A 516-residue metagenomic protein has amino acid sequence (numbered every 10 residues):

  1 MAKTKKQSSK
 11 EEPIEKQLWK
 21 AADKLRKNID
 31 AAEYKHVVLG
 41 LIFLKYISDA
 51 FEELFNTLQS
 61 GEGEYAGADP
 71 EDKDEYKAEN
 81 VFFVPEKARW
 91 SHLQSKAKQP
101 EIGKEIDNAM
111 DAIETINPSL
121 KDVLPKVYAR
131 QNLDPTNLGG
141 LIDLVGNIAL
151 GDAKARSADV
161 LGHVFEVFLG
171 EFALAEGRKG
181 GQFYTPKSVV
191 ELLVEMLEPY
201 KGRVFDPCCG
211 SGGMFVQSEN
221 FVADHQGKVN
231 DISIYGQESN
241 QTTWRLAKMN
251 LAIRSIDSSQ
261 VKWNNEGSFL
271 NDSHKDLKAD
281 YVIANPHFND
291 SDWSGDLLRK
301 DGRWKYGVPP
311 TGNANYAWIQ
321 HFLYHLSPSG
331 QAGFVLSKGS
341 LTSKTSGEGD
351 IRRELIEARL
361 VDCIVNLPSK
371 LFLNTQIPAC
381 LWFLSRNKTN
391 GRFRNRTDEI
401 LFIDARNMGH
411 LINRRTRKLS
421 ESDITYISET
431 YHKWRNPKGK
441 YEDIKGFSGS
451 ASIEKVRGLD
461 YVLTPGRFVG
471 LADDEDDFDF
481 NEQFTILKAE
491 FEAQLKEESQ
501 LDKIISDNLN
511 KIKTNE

Functional and structural regions predicted by a protein language model:
M1-Y200, K262-F269, S273, N366-S369 (+3 more regions): Non-catalytic, mostly N-terminal accessory regions of nucleic-acid modification and defense proteins
Q17, K24, Y34, V38-Y46 (+2 more regions): Conserved Class I SAM-dependent methyltransferase catalytic core
Q131, K154, C208, G236-N240 (+10 more regions): Hydrophobic alpha-helical scaffolding
K179-A284, N289-W293, L298-K305, Y316 (+2 more regions): Conserved S-adenosyl-L-methionine
C209, E238, N265, P286 (+7 more regions): Active-site proximal loops enriched in glycine and acidic residues that flank catalytic Cys/His/Asp and coordinate
W244, L270-S273, N289-D292, T342-T345 (+3 more regions): Switch/connector loops and helix/strand junctions flanking conserved nucleotide-binding motifs in nucleotide-processing
K278-A279, N313-N315, S329-S337, V361-D362 (+5 more regions): Active-site lining segments that contact anionic ligands and/or coordinate catalytic metals
F288-P310, N315, G347, R353-E357 (+6 more regions): Accessory, often C-terminal, charged low-complexity segments
